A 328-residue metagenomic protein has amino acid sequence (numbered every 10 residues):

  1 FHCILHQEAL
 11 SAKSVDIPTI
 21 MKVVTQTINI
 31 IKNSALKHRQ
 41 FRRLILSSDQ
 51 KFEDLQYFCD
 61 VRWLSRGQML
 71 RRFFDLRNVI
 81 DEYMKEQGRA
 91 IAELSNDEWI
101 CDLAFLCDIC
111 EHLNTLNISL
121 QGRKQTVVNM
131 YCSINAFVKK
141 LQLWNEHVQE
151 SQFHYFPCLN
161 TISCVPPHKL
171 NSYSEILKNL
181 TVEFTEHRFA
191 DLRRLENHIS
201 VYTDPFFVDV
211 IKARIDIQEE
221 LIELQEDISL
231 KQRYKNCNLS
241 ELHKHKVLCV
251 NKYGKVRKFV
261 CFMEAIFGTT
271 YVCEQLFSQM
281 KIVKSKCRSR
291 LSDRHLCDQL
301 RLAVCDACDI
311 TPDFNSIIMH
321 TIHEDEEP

Functional and structural regions predicted by a protein language model:
F1-P328: Alpha-helical structural modules in large enzymes and assemblies
